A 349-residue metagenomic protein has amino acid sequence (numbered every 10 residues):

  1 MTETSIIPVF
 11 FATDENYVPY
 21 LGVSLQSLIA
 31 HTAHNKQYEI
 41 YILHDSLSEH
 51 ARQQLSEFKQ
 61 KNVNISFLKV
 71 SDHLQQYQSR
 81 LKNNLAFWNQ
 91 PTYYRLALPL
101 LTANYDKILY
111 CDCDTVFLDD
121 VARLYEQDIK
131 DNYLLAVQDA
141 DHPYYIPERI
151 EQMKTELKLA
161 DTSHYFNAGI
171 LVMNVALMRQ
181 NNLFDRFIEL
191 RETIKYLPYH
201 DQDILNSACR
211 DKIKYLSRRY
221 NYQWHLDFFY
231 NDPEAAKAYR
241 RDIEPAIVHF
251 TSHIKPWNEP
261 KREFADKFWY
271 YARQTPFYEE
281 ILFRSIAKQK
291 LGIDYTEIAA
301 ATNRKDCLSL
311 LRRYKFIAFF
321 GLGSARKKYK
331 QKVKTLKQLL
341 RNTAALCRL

Functional and structural regions predicted by a protein language model:
M1-I7, T13, Y20, V175 (+1 more regions): A glycosyltransferase accessory/donor-loop signature
S27-K36: Short, acidic, metal-binding catalytic loop of nucleotide-sugar glycosyltransferases
E39-S46, A136-Q138: Short internal beta-strands
H50-N62, R262: Short, aromatic/basic amphipathic alpha-helical patches
F58-L100: Active-site-proximal specificity loops/subdomain of glycosyltransferases
S71-H73, P91-Y145, Y165, V172-M173: GT-A fold catalytic core of metal-dependent nucleotide-sugar glycosyltransferases, centered on the diacidic
L134-L157, R262-K267: A short, conserved beta-to-alpha structural element at the edge of catalytic cores that scaffolds binding
K158-I170: A recurrent flexible, glycine/aromatic-enriched loop bordering the glycosyltransferase active site that acts as
